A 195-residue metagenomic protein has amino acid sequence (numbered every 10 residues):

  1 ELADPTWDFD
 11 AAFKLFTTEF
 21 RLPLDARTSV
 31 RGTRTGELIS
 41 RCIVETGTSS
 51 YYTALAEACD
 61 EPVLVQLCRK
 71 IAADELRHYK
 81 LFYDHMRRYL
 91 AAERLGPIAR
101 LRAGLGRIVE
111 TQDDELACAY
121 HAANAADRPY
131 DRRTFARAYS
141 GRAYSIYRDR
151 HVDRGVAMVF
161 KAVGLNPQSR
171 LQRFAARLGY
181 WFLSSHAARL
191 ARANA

Functional and structural regions predicted by a protein language model:
E1-A195: Non-heme di-metal
